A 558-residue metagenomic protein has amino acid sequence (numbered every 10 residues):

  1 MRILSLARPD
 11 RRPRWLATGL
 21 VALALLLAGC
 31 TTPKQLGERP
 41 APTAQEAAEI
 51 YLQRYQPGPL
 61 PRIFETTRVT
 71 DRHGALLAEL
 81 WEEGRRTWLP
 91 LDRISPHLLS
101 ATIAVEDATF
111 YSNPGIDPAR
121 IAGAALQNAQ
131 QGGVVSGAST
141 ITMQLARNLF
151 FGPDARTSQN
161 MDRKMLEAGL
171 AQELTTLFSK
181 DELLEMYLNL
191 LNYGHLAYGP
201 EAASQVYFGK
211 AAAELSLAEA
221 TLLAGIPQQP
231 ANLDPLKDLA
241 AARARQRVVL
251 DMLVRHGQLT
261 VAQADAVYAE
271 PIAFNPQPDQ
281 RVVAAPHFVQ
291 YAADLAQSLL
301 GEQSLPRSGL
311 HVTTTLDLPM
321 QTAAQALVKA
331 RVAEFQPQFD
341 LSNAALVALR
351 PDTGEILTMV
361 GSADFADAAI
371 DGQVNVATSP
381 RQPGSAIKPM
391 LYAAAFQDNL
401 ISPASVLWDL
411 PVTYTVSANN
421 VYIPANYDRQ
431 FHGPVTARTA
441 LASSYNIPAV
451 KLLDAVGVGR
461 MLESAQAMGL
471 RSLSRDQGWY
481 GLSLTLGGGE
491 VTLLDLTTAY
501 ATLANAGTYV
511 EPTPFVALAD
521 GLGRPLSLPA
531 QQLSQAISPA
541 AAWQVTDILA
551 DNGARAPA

Functional and structural regions predicted by a protein language model:
R8, W15-T70, T109, A129: N-terminal type II signal-anchor transmembrane helix that functions as the membrane-insertion/stop-transfer segment
T31-Q35, G133-T322, A326, V360 (+3 more regions): Non-catalytic, structured segments within soluble enzyme domains
T66-A78, I94, L215, V312 (+4 more regions): A short, well-structured edge-of-sheet supersecondary motif
G74, A101-I103, D107, L253 (+6 more regions): Active-site SXXK
R86-I94, F339-A344, A368-M390, S402-L410 (+1 more regions): Short active-site loop at a secondary-structure junction that contains or immediately precedes the catalytic residue(s)
Y111-I121, Y198-P200, T260-D265, I370 (+3 more regions): Short, well-structured active-site flanking segments
Q130-A155, P278-A284, I401-M461, Y509 (+1 more regions): Conserved catalytic neighborhood of penicillin-recognizing serine enzymes
T314-P337, L346-R350, M359-S362, A366-A377 (+4 more regions): A penicillin-recognizing enzyme superfamily signal
